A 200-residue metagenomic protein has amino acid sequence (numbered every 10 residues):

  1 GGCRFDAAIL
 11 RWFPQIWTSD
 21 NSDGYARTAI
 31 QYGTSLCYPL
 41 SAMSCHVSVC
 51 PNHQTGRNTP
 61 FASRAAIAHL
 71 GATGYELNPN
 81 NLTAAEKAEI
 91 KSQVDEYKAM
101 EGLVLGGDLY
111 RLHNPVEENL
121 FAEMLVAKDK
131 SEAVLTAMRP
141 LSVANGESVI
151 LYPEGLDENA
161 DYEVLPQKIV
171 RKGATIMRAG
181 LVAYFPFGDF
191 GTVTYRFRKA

Functional and structural regions predicted by a protein language model:
G1-I9, T83-K87, Y110-E118: A glycine-rich phosphate-binding loop feature that marks nucleotide/adenosyl-phosphate handling sites
G1-N81: Glycan-recognition surfaces
L10, N81-L82, E147-Y152: Composition- and surface-driven signal marking solvent-exposed, interaction-prone regions in large proteins
A68, L135, V164: Conserved, mostly hydrophobic/aromatic
G71-A72, L77-H113: Aromatic- and carboxylate-lined catalytic core of secreted/periplasmic carbohydrate-active enzymes
N114-E158: Carbohydrate-binding surface patches
E154-I169: Solvent-exposed beta-hairpin/edge-strand motifs
G173-A200: C-terminal beta-strand-rich structural cap/linker in extracellular carbohydrate-active enzymes
